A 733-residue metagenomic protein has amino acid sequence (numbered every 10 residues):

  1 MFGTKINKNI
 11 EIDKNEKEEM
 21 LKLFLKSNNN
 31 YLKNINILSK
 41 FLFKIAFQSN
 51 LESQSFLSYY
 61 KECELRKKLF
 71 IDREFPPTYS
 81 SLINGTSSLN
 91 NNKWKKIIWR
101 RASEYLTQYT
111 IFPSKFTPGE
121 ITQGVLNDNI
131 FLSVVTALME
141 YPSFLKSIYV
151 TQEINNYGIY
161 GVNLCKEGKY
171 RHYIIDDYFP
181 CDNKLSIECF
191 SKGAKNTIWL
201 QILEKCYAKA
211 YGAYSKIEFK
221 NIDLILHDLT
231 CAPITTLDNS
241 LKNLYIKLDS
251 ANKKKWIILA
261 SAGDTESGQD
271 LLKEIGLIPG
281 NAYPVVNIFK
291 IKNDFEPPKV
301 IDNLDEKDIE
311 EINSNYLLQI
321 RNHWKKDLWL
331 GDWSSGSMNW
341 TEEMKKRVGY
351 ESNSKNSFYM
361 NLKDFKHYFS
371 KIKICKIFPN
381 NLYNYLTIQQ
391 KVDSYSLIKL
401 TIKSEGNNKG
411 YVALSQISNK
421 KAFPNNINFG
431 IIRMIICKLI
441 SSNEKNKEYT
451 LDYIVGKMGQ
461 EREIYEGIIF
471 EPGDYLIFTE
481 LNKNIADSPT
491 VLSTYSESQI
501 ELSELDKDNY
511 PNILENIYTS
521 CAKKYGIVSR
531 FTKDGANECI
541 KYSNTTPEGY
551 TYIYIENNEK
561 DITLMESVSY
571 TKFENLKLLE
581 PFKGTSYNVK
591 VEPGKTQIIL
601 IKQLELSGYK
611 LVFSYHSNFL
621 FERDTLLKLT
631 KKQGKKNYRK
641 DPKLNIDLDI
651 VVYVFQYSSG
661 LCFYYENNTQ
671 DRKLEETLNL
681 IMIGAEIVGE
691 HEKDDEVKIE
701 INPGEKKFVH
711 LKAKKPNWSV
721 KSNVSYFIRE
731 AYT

Functional and structural regions predicted by a protein language model:
M1-T733: Structured alpha-helical subdomains that flank or immediately precede key functional sites
